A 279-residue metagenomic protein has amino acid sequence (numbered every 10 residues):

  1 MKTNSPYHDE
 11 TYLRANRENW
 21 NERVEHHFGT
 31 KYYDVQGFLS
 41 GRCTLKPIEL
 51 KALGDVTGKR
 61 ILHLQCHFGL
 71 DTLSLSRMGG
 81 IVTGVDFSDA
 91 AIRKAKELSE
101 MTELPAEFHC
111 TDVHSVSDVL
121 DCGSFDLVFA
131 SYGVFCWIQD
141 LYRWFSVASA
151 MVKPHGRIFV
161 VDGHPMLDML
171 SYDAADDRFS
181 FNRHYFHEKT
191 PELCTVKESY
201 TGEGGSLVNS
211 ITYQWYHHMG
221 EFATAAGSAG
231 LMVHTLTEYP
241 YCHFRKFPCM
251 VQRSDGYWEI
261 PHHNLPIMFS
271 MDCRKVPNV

Functional and structural regions predicted by a protein language model:
M1-T57, L70, S74: Conserved class I S-adenosyl-L-methionine
K59-V116: Class I SAM-dependent methyltransferase SAM/SAH-binding core
D118-V128: A short acidic, Gly/Pro-enriched loop at the edge of an enzyme's catalytic core that lines a small-molecule cofactor
D126-Y142: A short SAM/SAH-binding and catalytic strip from SAM-dependent methyltransferases
Y142-R157: A short glycine-rich, Lys/Arg-flanked "PGG" loop and its adjoining helix->strand segment in the class I
R157-S199: Conserved class I S-adenosyl-L-methionine
Y213-T237: Short alpha-helix
A229-L231, Q252-V279: Core SAM-dependent methyltransferase catalytic element
